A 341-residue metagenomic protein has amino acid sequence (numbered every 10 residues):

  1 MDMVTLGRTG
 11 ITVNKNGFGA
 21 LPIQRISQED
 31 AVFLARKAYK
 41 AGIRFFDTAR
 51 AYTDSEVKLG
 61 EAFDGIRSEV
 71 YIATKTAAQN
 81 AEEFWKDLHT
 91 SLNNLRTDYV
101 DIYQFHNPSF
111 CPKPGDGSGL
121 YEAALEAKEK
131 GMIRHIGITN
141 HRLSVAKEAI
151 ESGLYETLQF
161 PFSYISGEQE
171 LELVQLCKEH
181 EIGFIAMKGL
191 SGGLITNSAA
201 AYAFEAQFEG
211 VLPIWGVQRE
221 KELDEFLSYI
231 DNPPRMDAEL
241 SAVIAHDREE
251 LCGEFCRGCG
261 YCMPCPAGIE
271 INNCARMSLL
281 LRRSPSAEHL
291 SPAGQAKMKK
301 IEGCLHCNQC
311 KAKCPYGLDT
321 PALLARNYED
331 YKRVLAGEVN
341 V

Functional and structural regions predicted by a protein language model:
M1-V70: N-terminal binding-site loop/beta-alpha segment at the start of enzyme catalytic domains that lines or forms
M3, A35, E56, G60 (+7 more regions): Generic structural signal for well-ordered alpha-helices, preferentially at hydrophobic/aromatic core positions
L6, F18, F46, L59 (+11 more regions): Conserved, mostly hydrophobic/aromatic
I11-N16, G42-F45, I66-V70, T97-D101 (+4 more regions): Short, well-ordered coil/turn segments that N-cap beta-strands
E29, Q79-G193: Glycine/proline-rich, positively charged, aromatic-decorated active-site loop/lid region on the catalytic face
I43-R44, E172-A186, L190-V341: Structured C-terminal cap/extension of enzyme domains
R44-A49, A73-T74, R134-G137, T157-F160 (+3 more regions): Short catalytic-loop micro-motif centered on adjacent basic/acidic residues
E69-I72, Y155-S163, P234-L240: Short hydrophobic/aromatic-enriched beta-strand-loop microsegments
